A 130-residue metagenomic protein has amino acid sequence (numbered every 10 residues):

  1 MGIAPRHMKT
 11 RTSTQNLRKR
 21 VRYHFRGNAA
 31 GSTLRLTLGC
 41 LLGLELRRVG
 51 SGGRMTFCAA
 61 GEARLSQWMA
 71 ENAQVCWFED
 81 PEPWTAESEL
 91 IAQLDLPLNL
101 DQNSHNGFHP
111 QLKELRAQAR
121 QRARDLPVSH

Functional and structural regions predicted by a protein language model:
M1: Short beta-strand-alpha-helix junction that forms the catalytic/metal-binding core of metal-dependent nuclease domains
A4-H130: Boundary/linker segments flanking structured domains
